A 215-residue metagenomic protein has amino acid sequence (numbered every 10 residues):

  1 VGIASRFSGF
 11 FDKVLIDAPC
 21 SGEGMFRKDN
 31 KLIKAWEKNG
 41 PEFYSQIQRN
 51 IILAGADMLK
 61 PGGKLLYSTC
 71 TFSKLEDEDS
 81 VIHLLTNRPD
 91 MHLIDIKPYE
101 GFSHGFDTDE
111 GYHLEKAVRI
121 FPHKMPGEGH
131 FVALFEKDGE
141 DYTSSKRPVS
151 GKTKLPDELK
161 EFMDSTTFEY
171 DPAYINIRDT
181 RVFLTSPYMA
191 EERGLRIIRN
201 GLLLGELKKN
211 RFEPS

Functional and structural regions predicted by a protein language model:
V1: Conserved SAM/SAH cofactor-binding pocket of Class I
S5-I16: A short acidic, Gly/Pro-enriched loop at the edge of an enzyme's catalytic core that lines a small-molecule cofactor
V14, G63, L84, A133: Residue-level signal for inorganic ion chemistry
I16-L53, C70-D77: Mobile active-site "lid"/loop adjacent to the S-adenosyl-L-methionine
N39, E78-G101: Conserved Class I S-adenosyl-L-methionine
L59-P61: Helix-to-beta-strand junctions that scaffold the AdoMet/dcAdoMet cofactor pocket in Class I SAM-dependent enzymes
L93-M125: Class I S-adenosyl-L-methionine
E128-F131, E136-S215: Polybasic, low-complexity RNA-engagement segments
